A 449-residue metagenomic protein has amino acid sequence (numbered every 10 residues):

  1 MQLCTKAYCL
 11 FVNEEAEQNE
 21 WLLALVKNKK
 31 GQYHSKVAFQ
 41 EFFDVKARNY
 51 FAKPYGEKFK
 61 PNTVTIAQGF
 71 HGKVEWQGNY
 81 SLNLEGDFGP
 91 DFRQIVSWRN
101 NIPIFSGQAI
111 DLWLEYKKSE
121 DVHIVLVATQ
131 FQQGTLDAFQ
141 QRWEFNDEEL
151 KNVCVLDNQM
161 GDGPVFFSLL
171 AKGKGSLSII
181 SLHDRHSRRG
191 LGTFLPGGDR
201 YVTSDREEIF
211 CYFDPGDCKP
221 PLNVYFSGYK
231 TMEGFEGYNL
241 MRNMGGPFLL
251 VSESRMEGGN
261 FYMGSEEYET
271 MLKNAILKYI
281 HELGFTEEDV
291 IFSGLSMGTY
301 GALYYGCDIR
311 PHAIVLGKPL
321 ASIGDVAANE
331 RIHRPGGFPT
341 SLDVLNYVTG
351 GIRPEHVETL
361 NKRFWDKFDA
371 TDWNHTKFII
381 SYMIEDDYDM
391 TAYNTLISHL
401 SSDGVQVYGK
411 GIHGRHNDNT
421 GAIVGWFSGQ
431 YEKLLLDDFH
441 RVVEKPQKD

Functional and structural regions predicted by a protein language model:
K53-L195: Beta-strand-enriched, solvent-exposed domains that form extended recognition/catalytic surfaces
K219-G228: Short beta-strand element of the alpha/beta-hydrolase
G245-G258: Conserved alpha/beta-hydrolase
Y262-F285: Alpha/beta-hydrolase active-site loop
G284-S296: Alpha/beta-hydrolase fold nucleophile elbow
G294-G306: Glycine-rich nucleophile elbow surrounding the catalytic serine of serine-hydrolase chemistry
C307-T349: Hydrolase active-site cap/lid region
R334-K410, H416-T420, V424-P446: The feature captures the conserved acid-bearing segment of alpha/beta-hydrolase catalytic domains
